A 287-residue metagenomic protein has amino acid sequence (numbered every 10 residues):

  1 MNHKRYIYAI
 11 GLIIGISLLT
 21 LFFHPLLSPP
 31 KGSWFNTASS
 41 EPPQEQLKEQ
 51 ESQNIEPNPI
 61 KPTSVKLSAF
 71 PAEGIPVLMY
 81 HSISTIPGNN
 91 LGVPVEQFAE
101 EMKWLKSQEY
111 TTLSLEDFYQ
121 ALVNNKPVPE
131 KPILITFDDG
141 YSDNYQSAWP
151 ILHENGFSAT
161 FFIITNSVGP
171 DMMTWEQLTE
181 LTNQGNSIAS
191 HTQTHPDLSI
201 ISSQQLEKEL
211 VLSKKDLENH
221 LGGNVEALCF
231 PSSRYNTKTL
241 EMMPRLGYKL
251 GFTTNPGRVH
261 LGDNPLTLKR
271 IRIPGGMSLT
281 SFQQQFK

Functional and structural regions predicted by a protein language model:
M1-G15: N-terminal Sec-pathway targeting helices
F23-T136, S142-D143, I200-K287: C-terminal active-site subregion of NodB/CE4 polysaccharide deacetylases
I133-T136, Y145-I151, A159: Acidic, polar ligand-binding/catalytic clefts
Y141-S142, T194: Short, glycine/acidic-enriched loop or turn micro-motifs at the edges of active sites
W149-F157, M173-S190, P244: Acidic (Asp/Glu)-rich catalytic clusters
F162, H191, G251-T253: Short beta-strand and adjacent tight-turn residues that come in two discontinuous sequence segments and form the edges
T165-P170: Canonical radical SAM enzyme core domain
A189-Q204: Substrate-binding clefts and substrate-entry loops adjacent to catalytic sites of polymer-processing enzymes acting on
